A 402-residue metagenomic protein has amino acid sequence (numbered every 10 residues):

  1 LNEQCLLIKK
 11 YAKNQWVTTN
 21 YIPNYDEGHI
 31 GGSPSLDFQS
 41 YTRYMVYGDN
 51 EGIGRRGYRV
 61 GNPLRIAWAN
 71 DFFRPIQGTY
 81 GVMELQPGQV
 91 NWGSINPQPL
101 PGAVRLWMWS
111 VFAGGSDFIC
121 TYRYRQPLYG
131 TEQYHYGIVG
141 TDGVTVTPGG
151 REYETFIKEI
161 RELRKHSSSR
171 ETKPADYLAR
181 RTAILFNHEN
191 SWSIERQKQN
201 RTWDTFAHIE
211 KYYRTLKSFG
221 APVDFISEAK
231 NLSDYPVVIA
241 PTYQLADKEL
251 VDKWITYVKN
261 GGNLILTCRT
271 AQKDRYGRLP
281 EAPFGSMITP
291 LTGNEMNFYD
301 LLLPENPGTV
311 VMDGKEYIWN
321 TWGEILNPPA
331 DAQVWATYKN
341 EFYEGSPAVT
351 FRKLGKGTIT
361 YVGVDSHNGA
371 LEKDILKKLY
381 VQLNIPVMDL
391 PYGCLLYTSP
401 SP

Functional and structural regions predicted by a protein language model:
L1-V17: Active-site neighborhood of glycoside hydrolase catalytic domains
N14, T18-K211, F298-D300, V311 (+6 more regions): Hydrophobic targeting/anchoring helices
N24, Y213-N231: A short, well-structured beta->alpha microelement
S33, L232-S233: A short, aliphatic-rich alpha-helical micro-motif
S233-Q244: Short, well-ordered secondary-structure micro-motifs within conserved domains or adaptor modules
T242-P400: A conserved amphipathic helix/loop scaffold that creates a polar/acidic microenvironment used either to coordinate
